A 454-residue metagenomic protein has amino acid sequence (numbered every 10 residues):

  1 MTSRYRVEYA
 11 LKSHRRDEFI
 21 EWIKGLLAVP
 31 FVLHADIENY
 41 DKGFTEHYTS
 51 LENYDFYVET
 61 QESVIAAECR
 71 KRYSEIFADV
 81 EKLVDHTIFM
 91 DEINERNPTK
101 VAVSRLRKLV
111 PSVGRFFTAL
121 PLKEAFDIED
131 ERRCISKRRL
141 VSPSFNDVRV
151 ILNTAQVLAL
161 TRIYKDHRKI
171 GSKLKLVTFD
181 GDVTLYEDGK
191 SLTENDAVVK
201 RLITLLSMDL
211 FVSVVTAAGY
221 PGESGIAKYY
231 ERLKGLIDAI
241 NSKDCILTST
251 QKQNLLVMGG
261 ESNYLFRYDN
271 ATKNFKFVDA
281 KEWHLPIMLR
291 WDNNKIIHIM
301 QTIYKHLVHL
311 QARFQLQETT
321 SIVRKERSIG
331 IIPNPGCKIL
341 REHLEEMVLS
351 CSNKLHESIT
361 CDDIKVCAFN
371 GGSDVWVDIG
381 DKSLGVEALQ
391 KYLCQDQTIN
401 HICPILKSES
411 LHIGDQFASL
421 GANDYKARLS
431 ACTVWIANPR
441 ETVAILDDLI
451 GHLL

Functional and structural regions predicted by a protein language model:
M1-F179, D196-R201, E231, G235-L236 (+1 more regions): Non-catalytic pre-domain segments flanking phosphatase-related domains
K12, P30-H34, T87, D91 (+7 more regions): Mg2+-dependent phosphoryl-transfer enzymes with acidic/Ser/Thr/Gly-rich catalytic loops
L140, N146-H167, D188-V214, P221-G222 (+2 more regions): Short, acidic loop-to-helix structural element flanking the phosphoryl-transfer center in phosphate-processing enzymes
R168-L192, V214-T216, V257-M258, V386 (+1 more regions): Asp-based phosphoryl-transfer active-site loop
V177-F179, L255-G260, S410-D415: Extended hydrophobic secondary-structure segments that form protein cores and membrane-embedded regions
G189-L192, I226-A227, D269-K273, H343-L344 (+2 more regions): Short coil/turn segments at secondary-structure boundaries
K200-Q317: Active-site phosphate-binding/coordination module
H306-L411, N423: Conserved acidic, metal-coordinating active-site core of Asp-based, Mg2+-dependent phosphoryl-transfer enzymes
